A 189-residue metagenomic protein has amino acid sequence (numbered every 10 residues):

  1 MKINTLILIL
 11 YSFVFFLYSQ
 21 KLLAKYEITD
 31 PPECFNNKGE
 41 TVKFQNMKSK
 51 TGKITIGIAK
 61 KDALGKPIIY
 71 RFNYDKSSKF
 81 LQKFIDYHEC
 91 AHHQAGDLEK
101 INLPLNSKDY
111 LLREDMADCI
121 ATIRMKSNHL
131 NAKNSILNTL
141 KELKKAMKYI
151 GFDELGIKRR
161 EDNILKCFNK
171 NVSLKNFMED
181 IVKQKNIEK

Functional and structural regions predicted by a protein language model:
M1-A24: Classical Sec-dependent N-terminal signal peptides that target proteins to the secretory pathway
Q20-L64: Auxiliary, metal-adjacent structural segments of Zn-dependent hydrolase domains
E33-F35, D118, K166-F168: Sequence contexts marking disulfide-bonded cysteines in secreted/extracellular proteins
Q45-K79, C90-E99: Active-site scaffold of zinc-dependent metalloenzymes
K76-L81, I85, S107-D115: Soluble non-cytosolic domains of exported or imported proteins
A91-E99, D118-L130: Sec-exported extracytoplasmic/periplasmic mature domains
G96-D118: Post-HEXXH active-site segment of zinc metalloproteases
S127-K189: Long, well-structured alpha-helical subdomains associated with metal-dependent extracellular/ecto-lumenal hydrolases
